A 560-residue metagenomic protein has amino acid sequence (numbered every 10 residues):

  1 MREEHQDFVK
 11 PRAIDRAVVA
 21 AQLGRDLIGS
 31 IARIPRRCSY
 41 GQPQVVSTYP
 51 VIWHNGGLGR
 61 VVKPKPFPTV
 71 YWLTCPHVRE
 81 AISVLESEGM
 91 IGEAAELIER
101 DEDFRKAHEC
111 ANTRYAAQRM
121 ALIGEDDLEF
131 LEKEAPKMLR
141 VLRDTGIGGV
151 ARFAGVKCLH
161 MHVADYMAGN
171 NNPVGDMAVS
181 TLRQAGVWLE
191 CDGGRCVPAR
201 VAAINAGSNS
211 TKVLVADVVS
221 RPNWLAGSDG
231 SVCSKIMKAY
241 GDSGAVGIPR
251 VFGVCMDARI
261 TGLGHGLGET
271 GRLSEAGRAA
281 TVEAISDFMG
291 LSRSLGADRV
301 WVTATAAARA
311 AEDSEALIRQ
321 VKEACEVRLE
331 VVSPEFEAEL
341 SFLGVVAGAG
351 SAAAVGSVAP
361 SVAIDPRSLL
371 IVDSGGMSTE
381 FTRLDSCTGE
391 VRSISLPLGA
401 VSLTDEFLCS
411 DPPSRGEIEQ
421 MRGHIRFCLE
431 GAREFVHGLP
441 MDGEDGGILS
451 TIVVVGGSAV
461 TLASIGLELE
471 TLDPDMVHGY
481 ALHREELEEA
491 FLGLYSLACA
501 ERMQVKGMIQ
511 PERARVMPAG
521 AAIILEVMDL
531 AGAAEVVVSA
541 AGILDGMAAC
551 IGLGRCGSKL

Functional and structural regions predicted by a protein language model:
R2-R60: Short N-terminal edge-element motif at the start of the domain
R37-D101: Aromatic- and glycine-enriched beta-alpha-beta binding-site module
V78, I82-P136: An exposed acidic His-Trp-rich patch
M120-V197: C-terminal charged interaction modules
A199-R221, I248-R250: N-terminal basic/disordered segments at the start of proteins
V201, G262-A297, A307-S368, R383-S386 (+1 more regions): Helical "lid/coupling" subdomains associated with nucleotide-phosphate turnover
V219-R250, S351-I364, M441-D445: Intrinsically disordered, low-complexity terminal tails and inter-domain linkers enriched for S/T/G/P/D/E
